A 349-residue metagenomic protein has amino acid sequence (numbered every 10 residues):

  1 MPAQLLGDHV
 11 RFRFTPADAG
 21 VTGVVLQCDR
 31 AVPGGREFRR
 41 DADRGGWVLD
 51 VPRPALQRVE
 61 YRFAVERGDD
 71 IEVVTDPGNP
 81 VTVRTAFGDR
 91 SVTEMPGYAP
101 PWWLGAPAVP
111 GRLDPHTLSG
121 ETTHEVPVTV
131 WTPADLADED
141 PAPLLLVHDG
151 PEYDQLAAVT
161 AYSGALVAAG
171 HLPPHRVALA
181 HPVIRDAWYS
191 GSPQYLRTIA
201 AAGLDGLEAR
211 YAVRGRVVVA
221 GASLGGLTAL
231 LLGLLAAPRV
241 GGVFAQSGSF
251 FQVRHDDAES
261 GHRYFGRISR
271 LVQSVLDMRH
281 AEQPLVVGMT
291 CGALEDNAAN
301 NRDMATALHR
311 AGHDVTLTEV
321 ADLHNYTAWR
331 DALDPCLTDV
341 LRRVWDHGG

Functional and structural regions predicted by a protein language model:
M1-G35, D41-G349: Non-catalytic cap/lid and distal C-terminal segments of serine-dependent acyl enzymes
